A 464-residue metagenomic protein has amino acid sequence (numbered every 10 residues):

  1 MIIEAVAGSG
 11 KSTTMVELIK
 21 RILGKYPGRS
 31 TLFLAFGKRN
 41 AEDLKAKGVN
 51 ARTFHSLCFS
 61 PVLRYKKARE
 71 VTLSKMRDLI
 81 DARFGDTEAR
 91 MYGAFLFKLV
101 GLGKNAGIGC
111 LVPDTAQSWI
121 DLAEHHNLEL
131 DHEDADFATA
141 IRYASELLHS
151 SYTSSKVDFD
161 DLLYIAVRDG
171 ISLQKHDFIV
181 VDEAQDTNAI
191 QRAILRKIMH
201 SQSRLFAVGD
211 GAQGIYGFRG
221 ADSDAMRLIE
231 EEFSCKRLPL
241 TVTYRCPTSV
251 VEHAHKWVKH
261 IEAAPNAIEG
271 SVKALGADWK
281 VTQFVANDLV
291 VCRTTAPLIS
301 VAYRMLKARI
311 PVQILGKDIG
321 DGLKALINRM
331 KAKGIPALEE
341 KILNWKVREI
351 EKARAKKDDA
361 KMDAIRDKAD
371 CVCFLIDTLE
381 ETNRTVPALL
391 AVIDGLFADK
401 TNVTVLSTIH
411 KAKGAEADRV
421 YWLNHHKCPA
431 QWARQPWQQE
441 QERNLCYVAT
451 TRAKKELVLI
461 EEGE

Functional and structural regions predicted by a protein language model:
M1-E70, T451: P-loop NTPase Walker
M1-I3, T14, E88-V180, A189-I194 (+2 more regions): Accessory N-terminal region flanking or inserted into the helicase ATPase core in nucleic-acid motor proteins
E4-S9, T13, F36-R39, H55 (+11 more regions): Conserved helicase motor core of SF1/SF2 NTP-dependent helicases
G24-G28, S172-H176, V281-A286, T451-R452: Flexible, charged surface loops at secondary-structure boundaries
G28-R29, H200-R204, A453-K455: A short helix->loop->beta-strand "cap" motif at the edges of active sites that frequently abuts
F36-A106, A308-R309, Q313-D321: Conserved P-loop NTPase-based nucleic-acid remodeling module centered on helicase motor cores
K67-G85, W257-P265, N328-R354: A polyampholytic, Gly/Pro-enriched intrinsically disordered region
R329-I460: Conserved helicase C-terminal RecA-like lobe
